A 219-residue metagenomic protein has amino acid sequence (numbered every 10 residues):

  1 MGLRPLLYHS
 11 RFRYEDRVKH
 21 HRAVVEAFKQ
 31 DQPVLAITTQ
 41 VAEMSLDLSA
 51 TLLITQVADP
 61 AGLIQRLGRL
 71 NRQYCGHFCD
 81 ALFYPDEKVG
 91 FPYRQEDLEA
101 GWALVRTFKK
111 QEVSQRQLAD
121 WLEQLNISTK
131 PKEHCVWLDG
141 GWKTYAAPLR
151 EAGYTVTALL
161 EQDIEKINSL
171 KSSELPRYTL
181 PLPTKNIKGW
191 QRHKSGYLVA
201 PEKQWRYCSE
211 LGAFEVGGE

Functional and structural regions predicted by a protein language model:
M1-V25, T55-P60, I64-E219: C-terminal helicase lobe and adjacent C-terminal extensions/tails of nucleic-acid helicase motors
A27-E43, T55: Conserved two-lobed SF2 helicase motor
L46-S49: Conserved ATPase-coupling elements of RecA-like P-loop NTPase cores
L52: Conserved phosphoryl-transfer motifs of two-component systems
